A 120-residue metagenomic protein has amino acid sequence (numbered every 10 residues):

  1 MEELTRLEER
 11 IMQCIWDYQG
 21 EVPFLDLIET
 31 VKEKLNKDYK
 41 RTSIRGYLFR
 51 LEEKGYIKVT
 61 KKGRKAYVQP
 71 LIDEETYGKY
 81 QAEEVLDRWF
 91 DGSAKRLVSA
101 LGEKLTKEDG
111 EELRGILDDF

Functional and structural regions predicted by a protein language model:
M1-C14, Y18-E21, T76, D119: Short alpha-helical segments that sit at the start of domains
E21-V31: Short acidic, hydrophobic short linear motifs in intrinsically disordered regions
E29-Y39: Short helix-coil junctions and helix-kink-helix linkers
R45-F49: Short, hydrophobic-biased segments on the C-terminal half of alpha helices that form "recognition helices"
G55: Glycine-centered, phosphate/nucleic-acid-interacting loop/turn motifs that mediate DNA/RNA or nucleotide
K58-V59: Short beta-strand "wing" residues that participate in macromolecule-binding interfaces
K62-Q81: Short, cationic-aromatic polyanion-contact patches
Y80-F120: Amphipathic alpha-helical dimerization/coiled-coil segments that flank or bridge DNA-binding/regulatory modules
